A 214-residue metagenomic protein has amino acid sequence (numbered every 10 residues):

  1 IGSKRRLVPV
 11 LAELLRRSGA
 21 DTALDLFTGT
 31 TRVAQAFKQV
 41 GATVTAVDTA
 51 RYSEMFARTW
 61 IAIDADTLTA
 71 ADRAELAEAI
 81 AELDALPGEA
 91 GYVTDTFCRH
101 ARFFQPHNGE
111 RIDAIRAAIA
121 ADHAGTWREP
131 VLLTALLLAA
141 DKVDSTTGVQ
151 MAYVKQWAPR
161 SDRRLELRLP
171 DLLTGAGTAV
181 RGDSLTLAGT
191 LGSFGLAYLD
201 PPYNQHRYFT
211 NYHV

Functional and structural regions predicted by a protein language model:
I1-F27, R32-V40, E54-F56, I63: S-adenosyl-L-methionine
L11, A23-F37, A46-R51, S193-N211: Conserved proline-anchored active-site loop of SAM-dependent methyltransferases that bridges a beta-strand
V40, A62-I63, F209, H213-V214: Glycine-rich, phosphate-binding/catalytic loops in enzymes
V44-A46, A179: Conserved beta-strand scaffold positions in the cores of enzyme catalytic domains, especially in NTP/NDP-utilizing
Y52, A57-A114: Conserved phosphoryl-transfer catalytic core
E89-A90, D95-Y212: SAM-dependent nucleic-acid methyltransferase catalytic core
